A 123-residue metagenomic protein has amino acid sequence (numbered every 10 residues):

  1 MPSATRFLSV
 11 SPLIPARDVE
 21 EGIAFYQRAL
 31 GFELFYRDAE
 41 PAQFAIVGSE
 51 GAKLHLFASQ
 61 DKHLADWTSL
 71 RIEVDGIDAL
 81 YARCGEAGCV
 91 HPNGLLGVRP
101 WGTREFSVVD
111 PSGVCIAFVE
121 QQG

Functional and structural regions predicted by a protein language model:
M1-E21, L70, V119-G123: N-terminal beta-strand motif that seeds the catalytic metal site of vicinal oxygen chelate
L13-K53: Core segments of cupin and vicinal oxygen chelate
D18-V19, L70-C115: Vicinal oxygen chelate
E40-Q43, L64, R99-R104: Short acidic/glycine-enriched loop/turn segments that link adjacent beta-strands
A42, D61-K62, Q121-G123: A short acidic/small-residue loop/turn micro-motif
V47-E50, V108-P111, Q121: Active-site beta-strand termini and strand-to-loop segments that position acidic
H55-F57, I116-A117: Conserved beta-strand in the GNAT
